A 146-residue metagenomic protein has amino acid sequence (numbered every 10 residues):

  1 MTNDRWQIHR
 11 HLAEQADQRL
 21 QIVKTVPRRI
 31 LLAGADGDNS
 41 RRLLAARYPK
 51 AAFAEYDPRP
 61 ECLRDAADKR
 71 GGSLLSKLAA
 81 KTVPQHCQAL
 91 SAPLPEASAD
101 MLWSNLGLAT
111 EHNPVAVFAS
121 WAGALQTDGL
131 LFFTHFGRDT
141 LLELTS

Functional and structural regions predicted by a protein language model:
M1-P27: Class I SAM-dependent methyltransferase Rossmann-like catalytic core, especially the SAM/SAH-binding loop
H11, N39, E61, R138-D139: Short alpha-helical
Q21, T25-P95, A116: Class I SAM-dependent methyltransferase SAM/SAH-binding core
T25, H112, Q126: Short conserved AdoMet
P93-P95, L102, L106, Q126-L131: Glycine- and small hydrophobic-enriched segments that form the cores of compact globular domains
A99-V115, A119, H135: A short SAM/SAH-binding and catalytic strip from SAM-dependent methyltransferases
V115-L130: A short glycine-rich, Lys/Arg-flanked "PGG" loop and its adjoining helix->strand segment in the class I
L130-S146: Conserved class I S-adenosyl-L-methionine
